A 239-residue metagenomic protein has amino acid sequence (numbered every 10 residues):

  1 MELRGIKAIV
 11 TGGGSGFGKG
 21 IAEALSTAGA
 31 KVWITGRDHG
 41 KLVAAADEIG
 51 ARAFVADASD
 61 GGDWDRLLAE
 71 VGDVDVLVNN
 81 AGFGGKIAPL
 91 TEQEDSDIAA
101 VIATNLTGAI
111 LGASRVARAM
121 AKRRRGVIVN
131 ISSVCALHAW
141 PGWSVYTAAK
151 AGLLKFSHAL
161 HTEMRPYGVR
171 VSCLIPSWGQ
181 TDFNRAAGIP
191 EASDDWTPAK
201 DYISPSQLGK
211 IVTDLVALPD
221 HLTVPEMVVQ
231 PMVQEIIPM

Functional and structural regions predicted by a protein language model:
G14-G16: Conserved glycine-rich cofactor-binding loop
H39, F54-R66, D95: The beta1-alpha1 cofactor-binding region of Rossmann-like NAD(H)/NADP(H)-dependent oxidoreductases
A88-L90, D97-I102: Substrate-binding pocket helix/loop in short-chain dehydrogenase/reductase
A113, A149: Active-site helix of classical SDR
R118, T162-E163: Alpha-helical segment proximal to the catalytic Tyr-Lys
S133: Residue(s) in the substrate-gating loop at a strand-loop-helix junction that position the organic substrate next
C173-S177, S193-I237: C-terminal helical subdomain
